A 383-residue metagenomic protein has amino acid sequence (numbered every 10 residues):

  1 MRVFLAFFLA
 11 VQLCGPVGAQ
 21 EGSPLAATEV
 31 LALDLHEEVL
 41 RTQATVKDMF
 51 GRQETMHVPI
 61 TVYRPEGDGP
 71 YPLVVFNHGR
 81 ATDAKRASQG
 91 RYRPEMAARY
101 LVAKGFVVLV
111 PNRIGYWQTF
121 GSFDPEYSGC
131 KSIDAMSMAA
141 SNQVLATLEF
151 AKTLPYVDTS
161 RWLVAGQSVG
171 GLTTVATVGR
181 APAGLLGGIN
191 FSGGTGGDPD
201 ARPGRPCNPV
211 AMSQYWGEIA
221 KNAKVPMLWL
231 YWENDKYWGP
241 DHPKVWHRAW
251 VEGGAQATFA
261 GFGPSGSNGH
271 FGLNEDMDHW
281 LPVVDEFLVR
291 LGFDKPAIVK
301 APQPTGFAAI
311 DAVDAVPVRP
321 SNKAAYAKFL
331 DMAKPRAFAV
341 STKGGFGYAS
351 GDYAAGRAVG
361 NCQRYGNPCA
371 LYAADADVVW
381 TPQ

Functional and structural regions predicted by a protein language model:
E21-G69: N-terminal cap/lid segment of alpha/beta-hydrolase-fold proteins
P70-G79: Short beta-strand element of the alpha/beta-hydrolase
A81-P94, L109-A139: Cap/lid segment of the alpha/beta-hydrolase catalytic domain
C130-P155: Alpha/beta-hydrolase active-site loop
Y156-S168: Alpha/beta-hydrolase fold nucleophile elbow
G187, G193-T258: The feature captures the conserved acid-bearing segment of alpha/beta-hydrolase catalytic domains
V251-F307: C-terminal catalytic histidine-bearing segment of alpha/beta-hydrolase fold enzymes
K295-Q383: Helix-coil modules at protein/domain termini and other flexible surface or pore-lining loops, especially C-terminal
